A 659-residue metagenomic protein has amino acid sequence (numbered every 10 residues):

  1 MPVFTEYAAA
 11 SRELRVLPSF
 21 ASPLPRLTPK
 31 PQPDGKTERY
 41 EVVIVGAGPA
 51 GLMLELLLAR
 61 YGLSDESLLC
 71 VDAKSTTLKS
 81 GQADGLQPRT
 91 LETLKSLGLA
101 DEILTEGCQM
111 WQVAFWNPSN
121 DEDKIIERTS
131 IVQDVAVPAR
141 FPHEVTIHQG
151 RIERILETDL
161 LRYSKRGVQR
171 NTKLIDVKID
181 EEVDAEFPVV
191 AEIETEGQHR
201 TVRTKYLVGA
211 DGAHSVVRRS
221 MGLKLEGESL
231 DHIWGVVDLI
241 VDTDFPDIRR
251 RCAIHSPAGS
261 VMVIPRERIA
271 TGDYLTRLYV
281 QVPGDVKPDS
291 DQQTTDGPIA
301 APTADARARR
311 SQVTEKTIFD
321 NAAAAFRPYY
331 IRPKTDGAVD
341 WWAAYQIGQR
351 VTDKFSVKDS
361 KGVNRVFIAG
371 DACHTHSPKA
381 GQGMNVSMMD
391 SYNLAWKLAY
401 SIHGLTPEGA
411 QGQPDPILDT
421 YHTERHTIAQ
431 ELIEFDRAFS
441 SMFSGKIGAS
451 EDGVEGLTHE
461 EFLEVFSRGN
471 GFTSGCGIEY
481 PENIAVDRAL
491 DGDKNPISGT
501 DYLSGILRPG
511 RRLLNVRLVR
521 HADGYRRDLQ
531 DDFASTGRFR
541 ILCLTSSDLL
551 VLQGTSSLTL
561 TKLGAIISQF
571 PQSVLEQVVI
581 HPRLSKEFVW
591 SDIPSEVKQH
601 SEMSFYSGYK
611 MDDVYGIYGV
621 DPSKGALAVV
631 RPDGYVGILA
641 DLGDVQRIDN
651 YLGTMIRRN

Functional and structural regions predicted by a protein language model:
M1-V42, L57-E66, E122, D184-E186: Extreme N-terminal leader/targeting segments of oxidoreductases
P2-A21, P25, V357-K361, Y400-Q569 (+3 more regions): C-terminal helical "tail/cap" subdomain of flavin- and related membrane-associated enzymes
F4-A9, K79-R162, Q169, K178-V183 (+3 more regions): Active-site-adjacent segment of FAD-dependent monooxygenases/related oxidoreductases
E38-Y40, E196-Y206, A210, G362: Core beta-strand elements of the Rossmann-like FAD/NAD(P) dinucleotide-binding domain in flavoenzyme oxidoreductases
A47-E55, L156, G209, V339 (+6 more regions): Conserved mid-domain beta->alpha element of the FAD-binding
L57-D84: Glycine-rich FAD pyrophosphate-binding loop
T158, Y206-I347: Conserved FAD-binding catalytic core of PHBH/FMO-like flavoproteins
K178-V202: Conserved beta-strand-loop-beta-strand element in the redox core of flavoprotein oxidoreductases
